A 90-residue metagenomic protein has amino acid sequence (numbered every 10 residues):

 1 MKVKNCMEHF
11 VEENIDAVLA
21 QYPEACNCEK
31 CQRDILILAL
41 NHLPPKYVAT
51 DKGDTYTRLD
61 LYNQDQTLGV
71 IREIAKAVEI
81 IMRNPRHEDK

Functional and structural regions predicted by a protein language model:
M1-K90: Charged, amphipathic alpha-helical regulatory modules used for macromolecular assembly or allosteric control
